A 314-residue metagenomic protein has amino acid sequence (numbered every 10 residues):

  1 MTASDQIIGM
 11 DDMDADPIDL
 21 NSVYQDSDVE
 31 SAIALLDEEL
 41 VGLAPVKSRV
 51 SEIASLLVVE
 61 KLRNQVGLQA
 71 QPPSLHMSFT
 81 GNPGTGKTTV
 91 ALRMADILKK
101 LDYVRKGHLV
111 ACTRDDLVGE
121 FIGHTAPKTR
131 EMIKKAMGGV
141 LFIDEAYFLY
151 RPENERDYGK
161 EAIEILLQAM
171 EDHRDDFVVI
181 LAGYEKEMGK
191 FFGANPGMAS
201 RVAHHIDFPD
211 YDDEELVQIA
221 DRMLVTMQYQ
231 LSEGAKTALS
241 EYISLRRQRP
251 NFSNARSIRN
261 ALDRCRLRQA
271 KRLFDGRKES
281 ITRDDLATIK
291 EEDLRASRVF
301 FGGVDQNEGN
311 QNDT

Functional and structural regions predicted by a protein language model:
M1-Y24, P73, R174, V178 (+4 more regions): N-terminal accessory segments that target, anchor, or regulate ATP-driven/P-loop NTPase machines and associated
V29-L75: Pre-Walker A (pre-P-loop) alpha-helix and adjacent loop at the N terminus of AAA/AAA+ ATPase modules, a conserved
L68-G107, E131-K134, V202: Walker A/P-loop
L101-K106, E187-G193, A199, F208-F252 (+1 more regions): Conserved C-terminal "switch" segment of AAA+ ATPases
K106-A136: Short glycine-rich substrate-engagement loop in P-loop NTPases that contacts/grips substrate
R114-T125, F148-K160, H205-D207: Flexible beta-alpha connector loops of hexameric P-loop NTPases
Y147-I180, K186-G189, G193-G197: Conserved catalytic/switch belt of AAA+ P-loop NTPases
A270-T314: C-terminal engagement/docking regions of AAA+ P-loop ATPases
